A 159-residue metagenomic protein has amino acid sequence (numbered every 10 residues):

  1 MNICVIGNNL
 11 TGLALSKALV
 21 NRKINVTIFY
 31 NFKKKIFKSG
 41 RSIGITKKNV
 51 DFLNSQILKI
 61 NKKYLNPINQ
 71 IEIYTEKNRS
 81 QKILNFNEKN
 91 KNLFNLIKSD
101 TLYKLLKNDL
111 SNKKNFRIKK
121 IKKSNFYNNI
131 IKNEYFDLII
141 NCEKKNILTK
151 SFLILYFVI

Functional and structural regions predicted by a protein language model:
I3-C4, I139: Receiver (REC) domain switch-region micro-motif
C4-N8, L15-R41: Glycine-rich FAD pyrophosphate-binding loop
N9-L10, K145: Residue-level detector of alpha-helix initiation sites
L13-A14, I68: Short glycine/serine/threonine-rich phosphate/pyrophosphate-binding segments that cradle anionic phosphate groups
L15, K38, I83, T149-F152: Short glycine-/acidic-enriched loop or helix-start segments at secondary-structure transitions that form or flank
G40-T46, D51: Start-of-domain marker
D51-L105: A conserved beta-strand/loop capping segment in the N-terminal third of enzymes that catalyze redox or closely related
N108-I159: Predominantly flavin-linked oxidoreductase catalytic cores and closely associated redox partners
